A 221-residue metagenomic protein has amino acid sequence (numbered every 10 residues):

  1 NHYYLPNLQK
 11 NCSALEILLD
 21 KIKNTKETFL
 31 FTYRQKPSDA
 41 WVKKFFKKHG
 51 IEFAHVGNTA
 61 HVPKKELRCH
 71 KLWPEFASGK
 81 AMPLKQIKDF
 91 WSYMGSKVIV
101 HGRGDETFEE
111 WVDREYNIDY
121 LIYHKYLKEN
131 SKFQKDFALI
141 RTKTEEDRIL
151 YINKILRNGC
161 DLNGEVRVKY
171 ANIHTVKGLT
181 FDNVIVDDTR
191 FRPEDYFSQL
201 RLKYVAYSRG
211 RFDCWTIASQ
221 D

Functional and structural regions predicted by a protein language model:
N1-D221: The feature marks helicase ATPase cores and/or their adjacent C-terminal helical subdomains in SF1/SF2/AAA+ helicases
